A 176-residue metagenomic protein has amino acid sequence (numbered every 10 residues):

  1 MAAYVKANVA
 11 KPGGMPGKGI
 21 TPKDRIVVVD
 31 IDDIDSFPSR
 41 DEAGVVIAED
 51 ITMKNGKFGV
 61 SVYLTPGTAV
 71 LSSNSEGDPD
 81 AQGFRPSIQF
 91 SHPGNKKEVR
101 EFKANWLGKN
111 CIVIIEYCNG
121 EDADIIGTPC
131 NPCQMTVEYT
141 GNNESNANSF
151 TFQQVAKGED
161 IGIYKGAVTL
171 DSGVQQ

Functional and structural regions predicted by a protein language model:
A2-P86, C130-N143: Solvent-exposed edge beta-strands and adjacent loop segments that serve as assembly or binding interfaces
P12, I31-I34, G67, P93-K97 (+3 more regions): Generic structural motif
P22-I31, I88-S91, K109-Y117: Short, hydrophobic/proline-enriched secondary-structure or compact coil segments at domain edges
N74-K97, E144-E159: Oligomerization/assembly interface segments of phage tail-like spikes and tubes
R85-G94, Y117-T136: Short acidic, glycine/tyrosine-flanked loop/strand segments centered on an H-E-D-like triad
K97-A104, I161-I163: Short, conserved charged micro-motifs
E101-I125: Short, acidic/charged, Gly/Pro-enriched secondary-structure junctions
T128-Q176: Mixed-charge, glycine-accented linear interaction segment located at domain edges/termini
